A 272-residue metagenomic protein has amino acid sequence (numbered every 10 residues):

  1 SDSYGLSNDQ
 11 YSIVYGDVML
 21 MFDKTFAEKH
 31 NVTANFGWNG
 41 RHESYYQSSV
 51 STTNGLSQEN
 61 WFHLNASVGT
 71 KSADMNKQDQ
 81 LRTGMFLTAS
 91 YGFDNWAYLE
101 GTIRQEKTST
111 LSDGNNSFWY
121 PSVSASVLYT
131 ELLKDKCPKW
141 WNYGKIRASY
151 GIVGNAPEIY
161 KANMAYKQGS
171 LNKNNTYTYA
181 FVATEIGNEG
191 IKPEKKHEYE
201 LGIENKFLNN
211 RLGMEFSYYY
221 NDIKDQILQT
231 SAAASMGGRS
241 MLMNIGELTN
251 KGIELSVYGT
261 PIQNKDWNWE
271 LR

Functional and structural regions predicted by a protein language model:
S1-R272: Extracellular/periplasmic, surface-exposed regions of secreted and cell-surface proteins
